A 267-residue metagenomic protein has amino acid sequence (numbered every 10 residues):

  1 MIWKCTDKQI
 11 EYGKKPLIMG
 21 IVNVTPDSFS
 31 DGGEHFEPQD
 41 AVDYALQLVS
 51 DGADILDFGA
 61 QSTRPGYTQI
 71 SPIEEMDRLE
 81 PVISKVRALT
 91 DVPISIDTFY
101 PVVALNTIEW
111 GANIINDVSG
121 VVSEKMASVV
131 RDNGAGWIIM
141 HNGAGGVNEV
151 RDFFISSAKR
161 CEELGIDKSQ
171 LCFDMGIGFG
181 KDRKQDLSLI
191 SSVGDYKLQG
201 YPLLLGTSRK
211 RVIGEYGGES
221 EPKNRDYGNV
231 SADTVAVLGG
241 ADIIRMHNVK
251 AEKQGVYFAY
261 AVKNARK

Functional and structural regions predicted by a protein language model:
M1-G13, L48: N-terminal carbohydrate-binding accessory modules
W3-T6, S30-Y44, T63-P81, K85 (+5 more regions): Active-site-adjacent loop and "lid" segments of alpha/beta metabolic enzymes
E11, L17-Q39: N-terminal binding-site loop/beta-alpha segment at the start of enzyme catalytic domains that lines or forms
V22, G52, I115: Conserved hydrophobic/aromatic pocket- or pore-lining residues that grip, position, or stack substrates in active sites
D43-G59, G239-G240: Catalytic domains of carbohydrate-active enzymes, especially glycoside hydrolases
D167-Q170: Short acidic capping loops at alpha-helix termini that bridge into adjacent secondary structure
